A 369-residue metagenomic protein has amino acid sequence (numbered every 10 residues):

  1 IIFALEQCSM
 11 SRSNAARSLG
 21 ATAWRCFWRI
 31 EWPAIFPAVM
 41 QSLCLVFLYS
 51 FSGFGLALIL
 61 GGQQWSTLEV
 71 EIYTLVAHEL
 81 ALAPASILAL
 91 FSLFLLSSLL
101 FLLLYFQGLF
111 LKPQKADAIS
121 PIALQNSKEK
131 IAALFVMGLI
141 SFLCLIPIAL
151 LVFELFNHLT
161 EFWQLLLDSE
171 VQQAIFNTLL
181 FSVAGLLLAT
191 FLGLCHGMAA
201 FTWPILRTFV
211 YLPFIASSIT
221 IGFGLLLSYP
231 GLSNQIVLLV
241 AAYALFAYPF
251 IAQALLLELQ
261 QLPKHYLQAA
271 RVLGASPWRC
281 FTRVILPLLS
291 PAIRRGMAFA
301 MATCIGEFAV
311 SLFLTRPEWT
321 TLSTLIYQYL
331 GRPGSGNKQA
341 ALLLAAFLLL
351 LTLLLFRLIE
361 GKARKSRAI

Functional and structural regions predicted by a protein language model:
I1-A16, I30, Q41-L43, I236-R271 (+2 more regions): Membrane-cytosol interface at the C-terminal ends of specific transmembrane alpha-helices in multi-pass membrane
I2-S13, R17, A23-W24, L56 (+5 more regions): C-terminal transmembrane helix and the adjacent membrane-cytosol boundary/short C-terminal tail of inner/organellar
S13, P37, N126-V136, C195-L225 (+1 more regions): Cytoplasmic-entry segments and transmembrane alpha-helices of multi-pass inner-membrane transporters
L19-A23, P33, L273-A275, P287: Glycine/proline-centered hinge or cleavage motifs at structural transition points of membrane proteins
W24, A57-Q64, D117-I122, T160 (+5 more regions): Membrane-interfacial helix termini and adjacent extracytoplasmic/periplasmic loops of multi-pass transporters
P37-A38, A132-L134, E170-S182, V210-Y211 (+2 more regions): Loop-to-helix entry region at the N-terminal start of transmembrane alpha-helices in multi-pass membrane transporters
A57-S97, E129, L155-E170, I305 (+2 more regions): Interhelical loop and adjacent transmembrane-helix boundary motif in polytopic membrane transport permeases
S92-F106, S169-T208, F214, S218 (+1 more regions): Transmembrane alpha-helix signature in integral membrane proteins
